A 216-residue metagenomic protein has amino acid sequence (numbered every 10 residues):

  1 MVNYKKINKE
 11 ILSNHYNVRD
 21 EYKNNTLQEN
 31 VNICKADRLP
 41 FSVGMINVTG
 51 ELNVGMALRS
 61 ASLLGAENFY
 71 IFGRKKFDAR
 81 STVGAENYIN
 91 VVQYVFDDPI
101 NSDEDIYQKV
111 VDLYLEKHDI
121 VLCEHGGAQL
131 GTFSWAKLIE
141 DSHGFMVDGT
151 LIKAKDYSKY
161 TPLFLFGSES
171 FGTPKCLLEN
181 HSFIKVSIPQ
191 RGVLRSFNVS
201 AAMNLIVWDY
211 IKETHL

Functional and structural regions predicted by a protein language model:
M1-L216: Post-transcriptional modification and biogenesis factors for structured RNAs of the translation apparatus
